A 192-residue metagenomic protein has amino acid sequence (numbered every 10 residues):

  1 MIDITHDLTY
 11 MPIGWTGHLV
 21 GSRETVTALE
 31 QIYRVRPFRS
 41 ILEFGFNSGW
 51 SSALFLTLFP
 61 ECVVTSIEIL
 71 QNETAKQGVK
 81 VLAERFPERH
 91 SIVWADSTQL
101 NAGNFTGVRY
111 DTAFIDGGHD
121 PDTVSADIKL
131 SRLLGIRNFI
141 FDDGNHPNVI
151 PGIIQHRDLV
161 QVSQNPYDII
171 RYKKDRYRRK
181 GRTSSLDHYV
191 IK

Functional and structural regions predicted by a protein language model:
M1-F114, G118-K192: A short alpha-helical cap/connector motif
